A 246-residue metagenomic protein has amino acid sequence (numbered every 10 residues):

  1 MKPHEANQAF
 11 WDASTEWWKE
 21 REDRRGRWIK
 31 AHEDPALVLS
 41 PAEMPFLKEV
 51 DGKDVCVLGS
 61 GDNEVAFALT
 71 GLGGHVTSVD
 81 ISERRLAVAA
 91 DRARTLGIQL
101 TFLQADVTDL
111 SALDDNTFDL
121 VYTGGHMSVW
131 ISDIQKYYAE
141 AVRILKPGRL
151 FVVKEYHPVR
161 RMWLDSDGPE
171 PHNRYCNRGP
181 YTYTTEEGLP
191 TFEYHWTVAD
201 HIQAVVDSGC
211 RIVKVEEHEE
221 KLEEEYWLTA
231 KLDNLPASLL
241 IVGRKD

Functional and structural regions predicted by a protein language model:
M1-D51, E64-V65: Conserved class I S-adenosyl-L-methionine
D54-D109: Class I SAM-dependent methyltransferase SAM/SAH-binding core
T108-L120: A short acidic, Gly/Pro-enriched loop at the edge of an enzyme's catalytic core that lines a small-molecule cofactor
D119-Q135: A short SAM/SAH-binding and catalytic strip from SAM-dependent methyltransferases
Q135-L150: A short glycine-rich, Lys/Arg-flanked "PGG" loop and its adjoining helix->strand segment in the class I
L150-Y181: Conserved class I S-adenosyl-L-methionine
T191-E216: Short alpha-helix
S208-C210, W227-D246: Core SAM-dependent methyltransferase catalytic element
